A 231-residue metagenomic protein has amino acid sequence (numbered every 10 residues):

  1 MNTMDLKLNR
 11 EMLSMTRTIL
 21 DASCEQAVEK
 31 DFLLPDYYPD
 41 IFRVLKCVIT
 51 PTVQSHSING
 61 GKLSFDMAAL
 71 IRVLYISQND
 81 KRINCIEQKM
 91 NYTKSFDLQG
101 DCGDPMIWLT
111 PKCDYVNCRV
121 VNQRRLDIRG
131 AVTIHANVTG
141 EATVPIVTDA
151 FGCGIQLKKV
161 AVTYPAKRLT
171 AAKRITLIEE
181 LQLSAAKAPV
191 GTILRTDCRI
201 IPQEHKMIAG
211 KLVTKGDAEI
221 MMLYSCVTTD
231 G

Functional and structural regions predicted by a protein language model:
M1-G231: Viral structural modules
